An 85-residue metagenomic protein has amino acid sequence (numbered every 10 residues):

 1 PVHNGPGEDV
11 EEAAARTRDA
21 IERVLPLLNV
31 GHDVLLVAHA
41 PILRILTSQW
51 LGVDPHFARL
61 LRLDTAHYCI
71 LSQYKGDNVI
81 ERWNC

Functional and structural regions predicted by a protein language model:
P1-D19, S72, R82: Phosphate-handling substructures
E11, P26, V30-H32, S48-C85: Acidic, low-complexity terminal tails and accessory targeting/binding regions of phosphate-metabolizing enzymes
D19-L27: A generic secondary-structure signal
H32-P41: Generic beta-sheet signal
